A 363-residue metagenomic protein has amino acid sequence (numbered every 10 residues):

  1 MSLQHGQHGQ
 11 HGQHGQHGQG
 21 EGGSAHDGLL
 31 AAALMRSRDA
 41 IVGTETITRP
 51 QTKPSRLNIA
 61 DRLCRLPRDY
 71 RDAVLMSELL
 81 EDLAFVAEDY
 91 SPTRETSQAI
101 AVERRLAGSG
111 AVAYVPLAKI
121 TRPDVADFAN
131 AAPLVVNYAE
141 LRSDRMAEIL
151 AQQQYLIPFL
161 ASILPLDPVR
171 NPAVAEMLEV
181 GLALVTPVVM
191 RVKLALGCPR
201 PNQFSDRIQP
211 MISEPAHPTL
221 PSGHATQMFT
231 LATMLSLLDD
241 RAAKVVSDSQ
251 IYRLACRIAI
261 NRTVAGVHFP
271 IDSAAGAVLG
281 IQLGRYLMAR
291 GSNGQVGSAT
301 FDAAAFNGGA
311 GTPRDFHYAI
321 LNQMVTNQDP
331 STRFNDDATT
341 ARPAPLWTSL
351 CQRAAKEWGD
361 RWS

Functional and structural regions predicted by a protein language model:
M1-D167, N171-V174, R191-Q203: N-terminal transmembrane-helix/juxtamembrane module of multi-pass inner/ER membrane proteins
A173-E176, V246: A structural signal for alpha-helical segments
A175-E179, H217: Second-shell loop/turn segments in exported
E179, V188-V189, L231-A232: Carboxylate/His-rich catalytic cores and anion/metal-binding grooves
L194, C198-S363: Membrane-embedded catalytic cores of phosphoryl/pyrophosphoryl-handling enzymes
